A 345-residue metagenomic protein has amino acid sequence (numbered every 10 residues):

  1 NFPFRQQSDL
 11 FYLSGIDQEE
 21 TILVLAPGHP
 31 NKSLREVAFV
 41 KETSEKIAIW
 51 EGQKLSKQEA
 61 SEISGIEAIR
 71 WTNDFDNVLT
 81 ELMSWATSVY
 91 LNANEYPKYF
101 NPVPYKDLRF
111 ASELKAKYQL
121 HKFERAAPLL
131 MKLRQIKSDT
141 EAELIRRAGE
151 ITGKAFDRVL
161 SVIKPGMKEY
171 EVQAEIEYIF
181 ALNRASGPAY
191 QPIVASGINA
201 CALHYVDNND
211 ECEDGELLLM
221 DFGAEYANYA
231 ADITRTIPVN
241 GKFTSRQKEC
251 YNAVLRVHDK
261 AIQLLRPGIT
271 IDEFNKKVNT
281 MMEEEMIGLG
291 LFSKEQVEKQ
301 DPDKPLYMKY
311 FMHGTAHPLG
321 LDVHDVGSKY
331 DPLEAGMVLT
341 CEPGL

Functional and structural regions predicted by a protein language model:
N1-L345: Active-site neighborhoods and metal-handling regions in enzymes and metal-associated proteins
